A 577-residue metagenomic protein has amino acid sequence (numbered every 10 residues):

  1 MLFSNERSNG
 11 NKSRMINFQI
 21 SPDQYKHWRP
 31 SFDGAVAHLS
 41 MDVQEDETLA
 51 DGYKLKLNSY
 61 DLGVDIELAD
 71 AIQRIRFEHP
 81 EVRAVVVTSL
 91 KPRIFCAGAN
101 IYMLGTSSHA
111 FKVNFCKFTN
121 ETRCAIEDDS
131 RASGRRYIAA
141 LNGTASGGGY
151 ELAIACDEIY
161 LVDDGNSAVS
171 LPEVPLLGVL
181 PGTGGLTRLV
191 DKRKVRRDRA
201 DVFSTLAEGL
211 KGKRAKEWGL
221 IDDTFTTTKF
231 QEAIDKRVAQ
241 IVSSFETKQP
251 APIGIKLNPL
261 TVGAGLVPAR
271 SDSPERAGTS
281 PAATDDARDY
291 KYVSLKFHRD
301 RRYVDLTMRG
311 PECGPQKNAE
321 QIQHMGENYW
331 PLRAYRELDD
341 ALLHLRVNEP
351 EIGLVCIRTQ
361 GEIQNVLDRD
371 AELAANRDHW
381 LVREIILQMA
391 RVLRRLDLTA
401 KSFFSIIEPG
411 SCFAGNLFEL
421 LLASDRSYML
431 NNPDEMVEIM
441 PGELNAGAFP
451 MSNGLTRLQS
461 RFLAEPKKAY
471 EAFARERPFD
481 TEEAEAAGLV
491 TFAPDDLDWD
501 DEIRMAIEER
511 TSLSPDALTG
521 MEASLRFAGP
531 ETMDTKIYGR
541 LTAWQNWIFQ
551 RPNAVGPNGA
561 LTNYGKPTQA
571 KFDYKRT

Functional and structural regions predicted by a protein language model:
M1-S4, A264-L266, R270, P274-G278: Intrinsic, low-complexity polybasic segments
L2-R83, S89-A97, A110-V113, K194-R199 (+8 more regions): C-terminal alpha-helix plus adjacent terminal tail
L90-K91, I126-L177, F203, E208-G209 (+3 more regions): Glycine-rich beta-to-alpha active-site loop
T119-R123: Helix-rich "cap/lid" substructures immediately adjacent to catalytic or cofactor-binding pockets
E151-L152, R188-L189, V202, L420 (+2 more regions): Hydrophobic/aromatic ligand-binding patch that stacks against planar heteroaromatic rings of cofactors or nucleotides
S170-R199, G209-K213: Mobile "lid/hinge" segments at catalytic clefts and subdomain interfaces of large enzymes
G184-A200, G454-A469, P478: Hydrophobic, secondary-structure "cap" segments at the distal end of domains
